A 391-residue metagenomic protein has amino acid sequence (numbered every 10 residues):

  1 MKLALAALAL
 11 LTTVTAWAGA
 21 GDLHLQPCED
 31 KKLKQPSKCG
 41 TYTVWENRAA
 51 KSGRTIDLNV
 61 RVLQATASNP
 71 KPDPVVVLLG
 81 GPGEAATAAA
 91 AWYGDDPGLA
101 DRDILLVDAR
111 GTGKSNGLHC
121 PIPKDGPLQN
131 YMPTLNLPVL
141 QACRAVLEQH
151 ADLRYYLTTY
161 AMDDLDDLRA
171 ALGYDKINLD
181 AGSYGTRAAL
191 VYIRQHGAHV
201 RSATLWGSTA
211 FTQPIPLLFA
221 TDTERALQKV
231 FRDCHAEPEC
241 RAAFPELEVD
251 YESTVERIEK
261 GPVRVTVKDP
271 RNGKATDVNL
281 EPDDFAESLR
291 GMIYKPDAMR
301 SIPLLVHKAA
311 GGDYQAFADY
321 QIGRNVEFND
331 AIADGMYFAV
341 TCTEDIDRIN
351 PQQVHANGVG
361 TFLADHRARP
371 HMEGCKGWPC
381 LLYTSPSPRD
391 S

Functional and structural regions predicted by a protein language model:
M1-L5: Bacterial N-terminal signal peptides that target proteins for export
A6-T13: Bacterial N-terminal signal peptides
G19-D284, A339-S385, R389-S391: Gly/Pro-rich cap/lid or specificity-loop segments adjacent to the active site
I258-G261, P296, G312: Alpha/beta-hydrolase-fold serine-hydrolase catalytic core, especially in secreted/extracellular enzymes
K268-E287, Y294-A298, E327-G335: Structural motif
I293-H307, D347-Q352: Short helix-capping/linker segments at secondary-structure and domain boundaries
V306, A310-Q315: Non-catalytic, charge-rich alpha-helical accessory subdomains
Q315-D345: Long, low-complexity segments enriched in small/aliphatic residues
